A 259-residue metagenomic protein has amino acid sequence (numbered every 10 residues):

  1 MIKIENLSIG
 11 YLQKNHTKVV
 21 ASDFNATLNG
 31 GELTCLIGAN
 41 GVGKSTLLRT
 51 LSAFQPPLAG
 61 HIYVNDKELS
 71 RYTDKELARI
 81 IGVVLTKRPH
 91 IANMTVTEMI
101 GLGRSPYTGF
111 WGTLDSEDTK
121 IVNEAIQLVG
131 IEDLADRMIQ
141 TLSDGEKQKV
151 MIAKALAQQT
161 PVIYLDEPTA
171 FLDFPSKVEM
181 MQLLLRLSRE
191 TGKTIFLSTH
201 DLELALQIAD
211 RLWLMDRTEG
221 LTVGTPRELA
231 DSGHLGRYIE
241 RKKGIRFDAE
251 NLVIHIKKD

Functional and structural regions predicted by a protein language model:
I37-A39: The feature captures the beta-strand-to-loop junction immediately N-terminal to the Walker
S52: Helix-to-loop junction immediately C-terminal to a conserved catalytic motif
G60-E68, L77: Conserved ABC transporter NBD signature motif
G101, S116-L134, Q159: Conserved ABC ATPase "signature" region
M138-L142: Conserved ABC ATPase signature
I163-D166: Catalytic Walker B motif of ABC-type/P-loop ATPase nucleotide-binding domains
I239-D259: ABC ATPase nucleotide-binding domains
